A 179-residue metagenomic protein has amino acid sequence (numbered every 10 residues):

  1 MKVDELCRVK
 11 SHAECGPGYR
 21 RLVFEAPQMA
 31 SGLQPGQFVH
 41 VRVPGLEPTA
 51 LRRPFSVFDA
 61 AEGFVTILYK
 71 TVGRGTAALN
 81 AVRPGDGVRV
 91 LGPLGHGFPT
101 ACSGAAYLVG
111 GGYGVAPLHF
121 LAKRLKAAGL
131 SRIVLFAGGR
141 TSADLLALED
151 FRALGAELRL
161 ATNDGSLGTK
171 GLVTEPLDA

Functional and structural regions predicted by a protein language model:
K2-P84: Ferredoxin-reductase
R74-A179: FNR/FR-type flavoprotein reductase catalytic core
